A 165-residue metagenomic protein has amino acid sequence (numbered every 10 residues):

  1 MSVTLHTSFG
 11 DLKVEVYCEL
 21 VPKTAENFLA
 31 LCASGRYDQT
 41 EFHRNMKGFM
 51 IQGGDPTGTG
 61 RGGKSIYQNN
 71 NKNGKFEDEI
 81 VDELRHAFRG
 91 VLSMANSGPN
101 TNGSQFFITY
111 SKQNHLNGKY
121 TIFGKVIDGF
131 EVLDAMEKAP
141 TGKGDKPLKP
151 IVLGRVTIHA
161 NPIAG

Functional and structural regions predicted by a protein language model:
M1-G165: Cyclophilin-like peptidyl-prolyl cis-trans isomerases
